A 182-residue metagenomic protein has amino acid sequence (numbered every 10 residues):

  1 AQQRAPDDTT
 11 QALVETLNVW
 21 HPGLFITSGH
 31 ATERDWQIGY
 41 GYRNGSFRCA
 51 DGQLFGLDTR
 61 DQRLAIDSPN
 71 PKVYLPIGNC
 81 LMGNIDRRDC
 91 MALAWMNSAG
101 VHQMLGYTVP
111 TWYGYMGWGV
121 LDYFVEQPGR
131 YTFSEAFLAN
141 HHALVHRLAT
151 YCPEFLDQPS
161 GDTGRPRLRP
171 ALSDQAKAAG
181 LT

Functional and structural regions predicted by a protein language model:
A1-T27, T32-R34: Functional beta-strand-loop-alpha-helix junction segments that form "active/interaction loops" within catalytic
Q2-A5, G39-Q62, D157-G180: Surface-exposed intrinsically disordered loops and tails
P6-D7, D61, Q127-R130: Short, exposed beta-strand "edge-strand" segments with a Pro/Gly-rich flavor and a Y/T-containing core
L24-V120: Catalytic cores of nucleophile-dependent amide-cleaving enzymes
I77-T182: Active-site-proximal C-terminal subdomain of hydrolase catalytic domains
